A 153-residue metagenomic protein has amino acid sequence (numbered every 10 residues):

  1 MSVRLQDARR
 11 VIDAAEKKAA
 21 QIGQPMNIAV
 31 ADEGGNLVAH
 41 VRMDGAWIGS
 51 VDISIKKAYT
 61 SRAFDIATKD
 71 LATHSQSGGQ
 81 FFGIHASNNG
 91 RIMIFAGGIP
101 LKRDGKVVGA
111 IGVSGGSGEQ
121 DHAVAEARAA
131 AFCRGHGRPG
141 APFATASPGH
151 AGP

Functional and structural regions predicted by a protein language model:
M1-F143: Flexible, solvent-exposed loop/hinge segments and secondary-structure transition points
T145-G152: N-terminal polybasic/positive-inside topogenic patches
